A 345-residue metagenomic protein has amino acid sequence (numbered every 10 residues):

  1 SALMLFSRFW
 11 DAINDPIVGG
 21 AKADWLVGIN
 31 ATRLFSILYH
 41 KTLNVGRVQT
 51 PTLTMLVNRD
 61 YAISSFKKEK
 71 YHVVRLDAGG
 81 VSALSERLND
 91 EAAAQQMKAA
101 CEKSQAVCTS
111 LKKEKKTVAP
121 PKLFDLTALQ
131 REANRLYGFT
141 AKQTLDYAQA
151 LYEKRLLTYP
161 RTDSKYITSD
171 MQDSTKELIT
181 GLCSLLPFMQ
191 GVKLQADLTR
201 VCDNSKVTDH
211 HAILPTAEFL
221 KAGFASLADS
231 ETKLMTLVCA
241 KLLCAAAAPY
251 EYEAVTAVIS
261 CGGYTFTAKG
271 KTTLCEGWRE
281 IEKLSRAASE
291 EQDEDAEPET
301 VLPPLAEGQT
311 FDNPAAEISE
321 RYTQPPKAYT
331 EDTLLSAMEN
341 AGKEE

Functional and structural regions predicted by a protein language model:
S1-E344: Toprim catalytic domain recognition across nucleic-acid enzymes
